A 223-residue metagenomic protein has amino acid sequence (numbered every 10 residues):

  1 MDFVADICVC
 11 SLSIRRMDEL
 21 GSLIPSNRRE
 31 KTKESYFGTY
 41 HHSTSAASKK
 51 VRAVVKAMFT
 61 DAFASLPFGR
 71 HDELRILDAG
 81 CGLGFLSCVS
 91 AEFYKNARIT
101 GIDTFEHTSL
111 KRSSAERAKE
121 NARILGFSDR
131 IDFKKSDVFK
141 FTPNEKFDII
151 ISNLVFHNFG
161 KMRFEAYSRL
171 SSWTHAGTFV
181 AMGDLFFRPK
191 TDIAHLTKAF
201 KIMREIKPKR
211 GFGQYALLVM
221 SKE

Functional and structural regions predicted by a protein language model:
E30-L66: Class I SAM-dependent methyltransferase Rossmann-like catalytic core, especially the SAM/SAH-binding loop
D72-G82: Conserved class I S-adenosyl-L-methionine
L83-K95: Conserved SAM-binding loop of SAM-dependent methyltransferases across substrates and taxa, primarily the Class I
R112-K140: S-adenosyl-L-methionine
F139-I150: A short acidic, Gly/Pro-enriched loop at the edge of an enzyme's catalytic core that lines a small-molecule cofactor
I149-M162: A short SAM/SAH-binding and catalytic strip from SAM-dependent methyltransferases
F164-A176: A short glycine-rich, Lys/Arg-flanked "PGG" loop and its adjoining helix->strand segment in the class I
G177-L185: Conserved beta-strand signature within the Rossmann-like core of class I S-adenosyl-L-methionine
